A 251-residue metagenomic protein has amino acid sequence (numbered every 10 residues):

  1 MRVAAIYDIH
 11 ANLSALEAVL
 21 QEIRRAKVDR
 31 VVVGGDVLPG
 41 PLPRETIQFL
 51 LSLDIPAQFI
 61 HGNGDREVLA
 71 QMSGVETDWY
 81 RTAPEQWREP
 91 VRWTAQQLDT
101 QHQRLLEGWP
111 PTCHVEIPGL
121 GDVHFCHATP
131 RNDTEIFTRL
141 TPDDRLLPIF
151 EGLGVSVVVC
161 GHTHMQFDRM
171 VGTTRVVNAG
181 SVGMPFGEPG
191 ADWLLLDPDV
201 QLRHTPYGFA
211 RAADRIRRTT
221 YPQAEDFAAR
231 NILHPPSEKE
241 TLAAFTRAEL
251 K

Functional and structural regions predicted by a protein language model:
M1-V3, V115-H124, V171-R175: Beta-strand-turn-beta hairpins that frame and shape the catalytic cleft of phosphate-ester-processing enzymes
R2-Q96, T100: Core catalytic region of metal-dependent phosphoesterases/phosphodiesterases, especially metallo-beta-lactamase-like
I6-Y7, V31-D36, Q58-N63, C126 (+2 more regions): Active-site neighborhood of phospho(di)ester-bond hydrolases with catalytic His/Asp-centered motifs
A11, L38-P39, P130, M165 (+1 more regions): Short active-site segment of divalent metal-dependent hydrolases/proteases that encodes the spacing between
E76, R81-E85, G119-L153: Active-site-proximal segments of metal-dependent phosphoesterases and phosphodiesterases across multiple
Q86-D122: Metallo-beta-lactamase
L140-V177: Anionic-ligand binding region
M170-K251: Acidic, His/Gly-rich catalytic cores of divalent-metal-dependent hydrolytic chemistry
